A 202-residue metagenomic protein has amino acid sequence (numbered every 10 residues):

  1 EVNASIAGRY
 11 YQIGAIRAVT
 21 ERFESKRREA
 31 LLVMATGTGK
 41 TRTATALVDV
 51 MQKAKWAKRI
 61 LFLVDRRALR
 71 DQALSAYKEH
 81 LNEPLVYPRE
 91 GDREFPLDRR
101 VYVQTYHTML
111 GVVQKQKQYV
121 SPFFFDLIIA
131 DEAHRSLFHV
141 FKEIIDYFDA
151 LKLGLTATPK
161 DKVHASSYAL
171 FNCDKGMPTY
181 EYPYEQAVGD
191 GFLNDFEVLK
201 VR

Functional and structural regions predicted by a protein language model:
E1-R59, A68, Q72-E83, L97-V101 (+3 more regions): ATP-dependent helicase/translocase motor core
L32, F62-L63, G154: Structural beta-sheet core signal
L47, L74-A76, Y87-G91, K115-Q116 (+2 more regions): Short beta-alpha junctions and helix-cap segments that line functional grooves
D65-R66, A157: Cofactor-binding loop segments of dinucleotide-utilizing enzymes, especially the Rossmann-like FAD- and NAD(P)+-binding
R67-A68, P88-F95, Y106-G111: Conserved helicase motor
E83-L85, G191: Conserved AMP-binding/adenylation subdomain of ANL enzymes
D92-L97, Q186-D190: A short acidic, often aromatic-flanked loop/helix-cap motif at beta-alpha or helix-coil junctions that lines enzyme
L110-R202: Signature of the SF2 helicase/ATPase Hel1-core->accessory helical subdomain module
